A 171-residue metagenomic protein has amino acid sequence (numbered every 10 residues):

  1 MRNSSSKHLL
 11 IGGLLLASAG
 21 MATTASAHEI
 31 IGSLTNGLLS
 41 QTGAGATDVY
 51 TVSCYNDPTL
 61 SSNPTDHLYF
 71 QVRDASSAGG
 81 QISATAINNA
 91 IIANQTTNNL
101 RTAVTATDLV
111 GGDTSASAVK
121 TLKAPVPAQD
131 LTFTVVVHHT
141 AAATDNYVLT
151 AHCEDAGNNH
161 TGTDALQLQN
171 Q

Functional and structural regions predicted by a protein language model:
R2-G12: Bacterial N-terminal signal peptides that target proteins for export
A17-T24: N-terminal signal peptide c-region/cleavage motif recognized by signal peptidases
A25-D57, D155-Q171: Non-catalytic extracellular/lumenal accessory regions of secreted precursors
Q41-A90: Short, surface-exposed binding/anchoring microloops in extracellular/periplasmic proteins
D48-V52, I82-S83, K120, V136 (+1 more regions): Edge beta-strands of jelly-roll/beta-sandwich modules across compartments, strongly enriched in secreted/luminal
D66-L68, K123-N146: Noncatalytic modules at the cell exterior or secretory-pathway interfaces, chiefly beta-strand-rich lectin/adhesion
A78-V104, L149-A151: Short, surface-exposed beta-strand/strand-loop-strand elements in extracellular ectodomains
G111-A128: Beta-sandwich interaction modules
